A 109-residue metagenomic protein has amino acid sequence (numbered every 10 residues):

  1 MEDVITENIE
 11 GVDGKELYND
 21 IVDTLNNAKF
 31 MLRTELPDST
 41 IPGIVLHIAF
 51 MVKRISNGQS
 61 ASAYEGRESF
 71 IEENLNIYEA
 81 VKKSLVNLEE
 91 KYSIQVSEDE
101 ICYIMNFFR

Functional and structural regions predicted by a protein language model:
M1-R109: A cross-family "folded-core" feature that marks the main globular domain of proteins
